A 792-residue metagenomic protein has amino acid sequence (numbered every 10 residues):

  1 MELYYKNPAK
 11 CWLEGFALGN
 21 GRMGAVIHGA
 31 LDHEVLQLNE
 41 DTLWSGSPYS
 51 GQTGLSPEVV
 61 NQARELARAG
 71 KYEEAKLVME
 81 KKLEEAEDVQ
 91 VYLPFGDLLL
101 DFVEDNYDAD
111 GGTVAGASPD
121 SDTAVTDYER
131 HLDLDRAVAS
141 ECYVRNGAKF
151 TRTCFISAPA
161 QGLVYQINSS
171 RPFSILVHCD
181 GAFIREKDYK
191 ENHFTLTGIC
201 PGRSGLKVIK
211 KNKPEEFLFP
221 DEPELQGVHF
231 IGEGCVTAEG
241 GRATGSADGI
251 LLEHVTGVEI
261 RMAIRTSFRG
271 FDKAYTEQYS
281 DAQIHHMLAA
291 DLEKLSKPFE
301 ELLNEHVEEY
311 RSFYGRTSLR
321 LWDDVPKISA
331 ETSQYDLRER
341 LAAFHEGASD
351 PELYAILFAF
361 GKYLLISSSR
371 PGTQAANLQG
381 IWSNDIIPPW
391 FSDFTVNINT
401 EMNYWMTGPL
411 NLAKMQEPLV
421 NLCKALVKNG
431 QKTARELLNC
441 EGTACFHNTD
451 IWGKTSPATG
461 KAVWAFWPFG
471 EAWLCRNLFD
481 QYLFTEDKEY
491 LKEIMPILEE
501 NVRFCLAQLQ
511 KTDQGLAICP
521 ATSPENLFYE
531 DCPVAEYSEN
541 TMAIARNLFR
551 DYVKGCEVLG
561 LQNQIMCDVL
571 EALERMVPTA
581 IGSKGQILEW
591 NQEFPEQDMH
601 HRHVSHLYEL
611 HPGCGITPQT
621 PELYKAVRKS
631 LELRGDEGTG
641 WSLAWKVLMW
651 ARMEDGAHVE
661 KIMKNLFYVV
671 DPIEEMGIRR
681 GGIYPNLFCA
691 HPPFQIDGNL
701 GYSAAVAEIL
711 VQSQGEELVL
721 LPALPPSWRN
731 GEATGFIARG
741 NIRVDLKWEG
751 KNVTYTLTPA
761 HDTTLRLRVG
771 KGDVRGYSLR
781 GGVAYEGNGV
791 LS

Functional and structural regions predicted by a protein language model:
M1-A462, D480-Y482, E499-V502, L516 (+8 more regions): Aromatic-residue-lined binding/catalytic grooves and analogous aromatic/hydrophobic interfacial grooves in multimeric
A348-A355, N397, A472, K488 (+4 more regions): Soluble non-cytosolic domains of exported or imported proteins
L353, M415, Y490-E493, I497 (+1 more regions): Alpha-helical positions within canonical tetratricopeptide repeat
A375-D393, C505, K511-E525, L687 (+1 more regions): Short, surface-exposed recognition loops and adjoining beta-strand edges that mediate ligand/DNA contacts, enriched
I398-G408, P468-F479, N540-R550, S605-C614 (+2 more regions): Well-ordered alpha-helical segments within folded domains of soluble proteins
S456-G460, A465-A472, F484-D487: Extracellular/periplasmic, surface-exposed regions of secreted and cell-surface proteins
D480-T485, E489-Y490, N501-K511, I565-Q597 (+1 more regions): Non-catalytic carbohydrate-binding regions of carbohydrate-active enzymes
E500-G555: Acidic/histidine-rich catalytic neighborhood
